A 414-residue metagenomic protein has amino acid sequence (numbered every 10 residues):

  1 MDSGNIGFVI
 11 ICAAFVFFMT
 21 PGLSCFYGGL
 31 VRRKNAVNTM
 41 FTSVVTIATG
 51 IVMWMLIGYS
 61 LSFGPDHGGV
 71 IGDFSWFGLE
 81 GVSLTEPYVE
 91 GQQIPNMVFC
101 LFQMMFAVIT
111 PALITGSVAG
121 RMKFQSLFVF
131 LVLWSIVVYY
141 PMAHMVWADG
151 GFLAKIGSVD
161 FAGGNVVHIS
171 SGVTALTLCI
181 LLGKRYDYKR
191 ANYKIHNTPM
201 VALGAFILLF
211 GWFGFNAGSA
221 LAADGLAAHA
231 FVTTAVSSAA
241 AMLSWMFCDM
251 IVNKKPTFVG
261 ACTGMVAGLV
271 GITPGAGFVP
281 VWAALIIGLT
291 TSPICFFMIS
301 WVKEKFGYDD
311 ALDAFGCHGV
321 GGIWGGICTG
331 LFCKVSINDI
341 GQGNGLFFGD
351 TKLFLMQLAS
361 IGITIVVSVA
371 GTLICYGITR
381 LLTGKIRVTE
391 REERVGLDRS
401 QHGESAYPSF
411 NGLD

Functional and structural regions predicted by a protein language model:
M1-D414: Glycine- and aromatic-enriched membrane alpha-helices
